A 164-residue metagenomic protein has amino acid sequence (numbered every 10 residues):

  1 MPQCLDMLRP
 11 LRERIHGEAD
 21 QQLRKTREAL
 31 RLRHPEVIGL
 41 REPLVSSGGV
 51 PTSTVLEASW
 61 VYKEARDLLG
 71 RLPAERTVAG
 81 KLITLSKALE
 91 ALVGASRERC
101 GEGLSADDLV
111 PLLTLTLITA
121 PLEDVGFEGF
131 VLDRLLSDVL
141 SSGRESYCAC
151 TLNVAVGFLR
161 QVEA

Functional and structural regions predicted by a protein language model:
M1-E90, Y147: Catalytic and GAP-homology cores of small GTPase regulators
V78-A164: Alpha-helical bundle/repeat cores within regulatory domains of eukaryotic proteins
